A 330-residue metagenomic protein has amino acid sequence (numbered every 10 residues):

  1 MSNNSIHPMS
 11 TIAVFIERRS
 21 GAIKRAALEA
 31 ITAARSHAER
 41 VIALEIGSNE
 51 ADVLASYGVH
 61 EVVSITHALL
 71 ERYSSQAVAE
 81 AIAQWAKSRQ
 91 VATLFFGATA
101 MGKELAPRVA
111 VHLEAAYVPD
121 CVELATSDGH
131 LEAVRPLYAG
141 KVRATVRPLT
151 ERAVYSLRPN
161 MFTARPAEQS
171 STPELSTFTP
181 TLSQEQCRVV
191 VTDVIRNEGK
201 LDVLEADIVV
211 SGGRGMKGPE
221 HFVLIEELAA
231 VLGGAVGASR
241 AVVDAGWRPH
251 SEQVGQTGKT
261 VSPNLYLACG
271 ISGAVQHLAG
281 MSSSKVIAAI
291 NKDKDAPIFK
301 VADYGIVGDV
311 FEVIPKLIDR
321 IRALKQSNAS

Functional and structural regions predicted by a protein language model:
M1-S330: N-terminal glycine-rich FAD/FM-binding segment characteristic of electron-transfer flavoproteins
